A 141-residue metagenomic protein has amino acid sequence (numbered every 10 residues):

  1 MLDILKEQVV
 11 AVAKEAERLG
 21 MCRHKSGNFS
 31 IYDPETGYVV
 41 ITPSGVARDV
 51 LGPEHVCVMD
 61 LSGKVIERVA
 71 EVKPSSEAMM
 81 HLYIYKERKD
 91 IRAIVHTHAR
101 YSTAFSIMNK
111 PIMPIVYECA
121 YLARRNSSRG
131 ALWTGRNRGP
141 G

Functional and structural regions predicted by a protein language model:
M1-G141: Glycine-rich flexible loops
